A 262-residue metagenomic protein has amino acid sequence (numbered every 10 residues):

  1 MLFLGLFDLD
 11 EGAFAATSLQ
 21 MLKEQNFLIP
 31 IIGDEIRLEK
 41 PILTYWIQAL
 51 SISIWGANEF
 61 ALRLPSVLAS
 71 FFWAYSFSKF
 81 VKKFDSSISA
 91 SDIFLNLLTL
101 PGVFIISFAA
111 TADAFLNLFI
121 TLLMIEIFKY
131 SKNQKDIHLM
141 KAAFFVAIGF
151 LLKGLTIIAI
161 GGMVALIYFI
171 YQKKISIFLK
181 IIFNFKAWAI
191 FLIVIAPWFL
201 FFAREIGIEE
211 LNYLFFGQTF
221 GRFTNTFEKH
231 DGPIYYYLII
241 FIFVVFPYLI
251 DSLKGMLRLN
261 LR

Functional and structural regions predicted by a protein language model:
M1-R262: Membrane-integral, polyisoprenol-dependent glycosyltransferases of the GT-C/oligosaccharyltransferase superfamily
